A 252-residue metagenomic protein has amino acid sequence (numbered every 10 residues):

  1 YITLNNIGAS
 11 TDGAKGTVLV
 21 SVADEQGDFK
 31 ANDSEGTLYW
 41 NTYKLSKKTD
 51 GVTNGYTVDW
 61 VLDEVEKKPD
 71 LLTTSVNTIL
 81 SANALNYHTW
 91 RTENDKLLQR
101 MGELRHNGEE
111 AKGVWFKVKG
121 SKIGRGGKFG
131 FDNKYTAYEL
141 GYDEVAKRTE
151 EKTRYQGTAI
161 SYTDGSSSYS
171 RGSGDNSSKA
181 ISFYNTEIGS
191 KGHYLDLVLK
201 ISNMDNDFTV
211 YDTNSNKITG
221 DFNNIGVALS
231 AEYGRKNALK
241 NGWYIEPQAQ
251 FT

Functional and structural regions predicted by a protein language model:
Y1-E64: Extracellular, surface-exposed repeat/solenoid domains
E66-Y244: Outer membrane beta-barrel translocator domains of Type V secretion systems
P247: Short phosphate-coordinating micro-motif centered on Lys-Gly-acidic
